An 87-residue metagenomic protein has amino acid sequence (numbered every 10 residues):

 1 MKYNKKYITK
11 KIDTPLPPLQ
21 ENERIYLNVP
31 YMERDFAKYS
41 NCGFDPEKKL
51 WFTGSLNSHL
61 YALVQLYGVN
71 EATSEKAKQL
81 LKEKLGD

Functional and structural regions predicted by a protein language model:
M1-D87: Accessory DNA-engaging acidic/polar modules
